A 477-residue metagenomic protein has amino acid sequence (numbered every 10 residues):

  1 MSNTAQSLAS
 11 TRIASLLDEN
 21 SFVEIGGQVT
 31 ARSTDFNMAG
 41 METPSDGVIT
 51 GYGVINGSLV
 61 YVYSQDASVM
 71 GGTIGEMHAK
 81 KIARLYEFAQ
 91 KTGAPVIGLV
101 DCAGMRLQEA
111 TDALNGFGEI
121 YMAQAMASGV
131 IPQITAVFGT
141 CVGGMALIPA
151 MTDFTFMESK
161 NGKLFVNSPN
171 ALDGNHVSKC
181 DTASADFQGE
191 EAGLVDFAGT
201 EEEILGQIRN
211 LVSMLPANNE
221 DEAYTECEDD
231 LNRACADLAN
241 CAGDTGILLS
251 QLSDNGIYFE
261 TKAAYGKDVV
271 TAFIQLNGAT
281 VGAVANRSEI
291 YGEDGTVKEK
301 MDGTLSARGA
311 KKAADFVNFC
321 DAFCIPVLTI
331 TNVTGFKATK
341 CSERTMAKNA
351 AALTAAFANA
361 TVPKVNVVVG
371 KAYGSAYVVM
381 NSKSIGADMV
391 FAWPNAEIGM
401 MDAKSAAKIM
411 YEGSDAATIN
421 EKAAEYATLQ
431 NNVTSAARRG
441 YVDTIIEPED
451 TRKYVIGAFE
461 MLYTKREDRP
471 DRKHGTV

Functional and structural regions predicted by a protein language model:
M1-V477: Ligand-binding clefts of soluble mixed alpha/beta catalytic domains
